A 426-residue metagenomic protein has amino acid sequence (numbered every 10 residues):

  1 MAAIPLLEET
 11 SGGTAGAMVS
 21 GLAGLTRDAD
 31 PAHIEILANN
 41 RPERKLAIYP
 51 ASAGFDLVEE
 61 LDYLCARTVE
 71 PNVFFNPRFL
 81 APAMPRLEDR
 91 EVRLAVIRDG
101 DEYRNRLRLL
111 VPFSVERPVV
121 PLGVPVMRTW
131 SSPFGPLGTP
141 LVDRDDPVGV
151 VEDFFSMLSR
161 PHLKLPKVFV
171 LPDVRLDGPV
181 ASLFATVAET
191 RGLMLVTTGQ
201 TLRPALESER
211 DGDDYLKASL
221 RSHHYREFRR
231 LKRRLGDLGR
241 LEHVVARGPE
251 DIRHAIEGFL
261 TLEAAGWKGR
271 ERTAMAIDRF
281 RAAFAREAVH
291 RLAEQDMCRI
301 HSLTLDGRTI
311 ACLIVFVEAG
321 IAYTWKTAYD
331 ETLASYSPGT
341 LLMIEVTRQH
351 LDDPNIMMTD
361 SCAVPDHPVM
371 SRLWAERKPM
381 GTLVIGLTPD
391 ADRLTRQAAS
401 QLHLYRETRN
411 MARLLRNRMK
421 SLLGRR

Functional and structural regions predicted by a protein language model:
M1-A2, T14-S20, A29-A32, E59 (+4 more regions): N-terminal functional modules and adjacent low-complexity/disordered segments of proteins
A2-E43, A181-D213, L351-R426: Active-site/acyl-donor-binding loops of N-acyltransferases
E9-G13, M18-G21, A51, R67 (+10 more regions): Generic detector of intrinsically disordered, low-complexity, polar/charged segments
P42-R128, P172-R203, E207-S335: A conserved beta-strand-loop-helix scaffold within acyl/acetyltransferase catalytic domains
V92, E116-G199, F316-I385: Acyl-donor binding region in acyl/amide transferases
E102-N105, G135, A391: Short, surface-exposed beta-strand/loop "edge" segments at domain boundaries and coil↔beta transitions
F155-M157, A218-Y225, R396-Y405: Short intrinsically disordered coil segments
A285, T309, V315-Y336, T340 (+2 more regions): N-terminal/domain-start segments enriched in small and hydrophobic, helix-friendly residues, covering either
